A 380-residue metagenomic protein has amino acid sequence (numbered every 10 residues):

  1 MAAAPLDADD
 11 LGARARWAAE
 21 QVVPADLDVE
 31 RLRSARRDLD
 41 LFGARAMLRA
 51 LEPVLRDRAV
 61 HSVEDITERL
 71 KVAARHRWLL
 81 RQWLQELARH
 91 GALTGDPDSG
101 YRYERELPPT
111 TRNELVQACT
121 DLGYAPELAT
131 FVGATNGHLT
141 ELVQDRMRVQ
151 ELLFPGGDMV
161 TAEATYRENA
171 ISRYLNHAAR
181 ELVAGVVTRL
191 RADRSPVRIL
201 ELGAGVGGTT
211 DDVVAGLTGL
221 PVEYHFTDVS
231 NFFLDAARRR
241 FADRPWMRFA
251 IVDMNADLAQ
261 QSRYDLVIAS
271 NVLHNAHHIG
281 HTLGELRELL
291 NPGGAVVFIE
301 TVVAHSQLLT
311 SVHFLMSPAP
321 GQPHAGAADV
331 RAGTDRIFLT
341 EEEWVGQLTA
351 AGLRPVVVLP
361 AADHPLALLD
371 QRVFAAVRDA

Functional and structural regions predicted by a protein language model:
M1-R167, N176-V197, L220, G352-D363 (+2 more regions): N-terminal accessory segments
R180, D211-V214, L283, R287: A structural alpha-helix within SAM-dependent methyltransferase catalytic domains
P196-V197, P221, Y264, G293: Phosphate-coordination loops involved in phosphoryl transfer and adenosine-cofactor binding
R198-L200, A204-A256: Class I SAM-dependent methyltransferase SAM/SAH-binding core
N255-V267: A short acidic, Gly/Pro-enriched loop at the edge of an enzyme's catalytic core that lines a small-molecule cofactor
Y264-G280: A short SAM/SAH-binding and catalytic strip from SAM-dependent methyltransferases
G280-A295: A short glycine-rich, Lys/Arg-flanked "PGG" loop and its adjoining helix->strand segment in the class I
I299-P360: C-terminal alpha-helical "lid/dimerization" subdomain adjacent to the S-adenosyl-L-methionine
